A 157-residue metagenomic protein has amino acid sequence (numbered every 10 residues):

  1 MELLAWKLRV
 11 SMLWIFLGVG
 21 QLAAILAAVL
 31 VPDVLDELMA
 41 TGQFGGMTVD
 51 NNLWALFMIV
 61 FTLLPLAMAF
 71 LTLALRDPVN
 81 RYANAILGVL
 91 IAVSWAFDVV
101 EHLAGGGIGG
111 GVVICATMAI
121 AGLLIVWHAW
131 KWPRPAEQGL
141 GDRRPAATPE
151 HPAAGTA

Functional and structural regions predicted by a protein language model:
M1-Q21: Cytosolic juxtamembrane helix and N-cap/initiation of the first transmembrane helix
L17-W54, V60: Hydrophobic transmembrane helix segments
W54-F61, D98, V112-A119: Alpha-helical transmembrane segments of polytopic membrane proteins
T62-Y82, V89: Juxtamembrane helix-break-helix junctions at the cytosolic face of small multi-pass alpha-helical membrane proteins
R81-V99, A121: Hydrophobic alpha-helical membrane segments
V93-C115: Membrane-helix boundary connector in multi-pass membrane proteins
I120-L140: Membrane-water interface at the C-terminal end of transmembrane alpha helices
E137-A157: Short, highly charged, low-complexity non-transmembrane loops/tails of multi-pass membrane proteins
